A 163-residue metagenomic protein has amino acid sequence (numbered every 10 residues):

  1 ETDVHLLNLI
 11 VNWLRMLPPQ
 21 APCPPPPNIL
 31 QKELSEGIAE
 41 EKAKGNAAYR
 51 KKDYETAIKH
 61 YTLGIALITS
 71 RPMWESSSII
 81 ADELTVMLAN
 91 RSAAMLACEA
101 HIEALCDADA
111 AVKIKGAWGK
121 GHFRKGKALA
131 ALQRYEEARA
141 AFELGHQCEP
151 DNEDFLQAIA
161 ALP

Functional and structural regions predicted by a protein language model:
E1-P163: Alpha-helical tetratricopeptide repeat
